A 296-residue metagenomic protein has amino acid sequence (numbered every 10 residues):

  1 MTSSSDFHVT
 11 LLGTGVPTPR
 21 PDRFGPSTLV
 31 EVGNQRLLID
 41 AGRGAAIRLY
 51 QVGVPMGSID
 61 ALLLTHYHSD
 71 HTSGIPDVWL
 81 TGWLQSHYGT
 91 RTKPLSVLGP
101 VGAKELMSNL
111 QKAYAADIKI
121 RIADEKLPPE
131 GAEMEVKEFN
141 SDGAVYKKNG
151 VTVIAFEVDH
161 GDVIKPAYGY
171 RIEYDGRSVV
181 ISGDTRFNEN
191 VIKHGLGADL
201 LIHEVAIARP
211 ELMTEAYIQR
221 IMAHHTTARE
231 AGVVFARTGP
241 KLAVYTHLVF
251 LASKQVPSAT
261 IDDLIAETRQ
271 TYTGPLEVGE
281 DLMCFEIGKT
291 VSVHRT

Functional and structural regions predicted by a protein language model:
M1-V179, S258, I265-S292: Binuclear metal-dependent hydrolase catalytic cores
A115-A116, Q219-I221, D262, H294-T296: Short, hinge-like loop/turn segments at secondary-structure boundaries
G169, D175-V180, R186-M283: Cap/insert and terminal regions of metallo-dependent hydrolase folds
